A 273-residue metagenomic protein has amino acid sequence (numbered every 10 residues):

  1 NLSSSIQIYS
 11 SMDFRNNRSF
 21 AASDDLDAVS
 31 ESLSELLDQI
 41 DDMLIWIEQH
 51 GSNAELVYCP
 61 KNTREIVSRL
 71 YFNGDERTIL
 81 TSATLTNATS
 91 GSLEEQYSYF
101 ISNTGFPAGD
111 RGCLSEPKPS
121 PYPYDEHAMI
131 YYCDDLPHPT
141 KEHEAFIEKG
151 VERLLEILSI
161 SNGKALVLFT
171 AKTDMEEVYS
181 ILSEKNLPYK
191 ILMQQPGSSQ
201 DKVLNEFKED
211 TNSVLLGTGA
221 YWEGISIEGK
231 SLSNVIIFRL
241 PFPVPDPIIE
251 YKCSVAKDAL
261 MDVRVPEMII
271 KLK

Functional and structural regions predicted by a protein language model:
N1-K273: ASCE RecA-like P-loop NTPase motor cores that couple ATP hydrolysis to mechanical translocation on nucleic acids
